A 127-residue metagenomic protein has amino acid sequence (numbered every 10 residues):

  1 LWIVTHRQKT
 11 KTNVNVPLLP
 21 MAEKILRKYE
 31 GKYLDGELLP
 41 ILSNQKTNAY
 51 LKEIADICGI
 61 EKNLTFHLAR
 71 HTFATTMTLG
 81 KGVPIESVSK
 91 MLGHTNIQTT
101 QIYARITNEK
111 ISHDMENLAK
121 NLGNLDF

Functional and structural regions predicted by a protein language model:
W2-T5: Minor-groove-contacting beta-hairpin "wing" of winged helix-turn-helix DNA-binding domains
R7-K11, N44, L92-N117: Catalytic-site neighborhood detector that most strongly recognizes the C-terminal catalytic loop/helix of tyrosine
R7-R27, Y33-E53: C-terminal catalytic core of Y-nucleophile DNA break-rejoin enzymes
K28, K32, I41, L118-F127: C-terminal secondary-structure termini that scaffold catalytic or DNA-interacting sites
E30, K81, T107: Active-site catalytic pocket residues across diverse enzymes, especially alpha/beta-hydrolases
I41-L42, N63-T65: N-terminal core-binding DNA-recognition domain of tyrosine site-specific recombinases/integrases
G59-I60: Short coil/turn linkers that connect adjacent helices within long alpha-helical scaffolds, especially alpha-solenoid
R70-T95, I102: C-terminal catalytic core of tyrosine-transesterase DNA break-rejoin enzymes
